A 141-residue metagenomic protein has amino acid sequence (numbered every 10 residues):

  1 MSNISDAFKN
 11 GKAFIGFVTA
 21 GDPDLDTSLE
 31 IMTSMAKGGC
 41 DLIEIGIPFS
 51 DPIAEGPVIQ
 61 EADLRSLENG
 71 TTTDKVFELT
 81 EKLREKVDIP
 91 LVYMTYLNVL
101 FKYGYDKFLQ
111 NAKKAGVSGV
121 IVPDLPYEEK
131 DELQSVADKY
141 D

Functional and structural regions predicted by a protein language model:
M1-V18, E81-E85: N-terminal amphipathic alpha-helix/helix-capping segment at the start of soluble metabolic enzymes
N10-I15, K86-Y96, A137-D141: Short beta-strand/loop segments at the ligand-binding rim of alpha/beta enzyme cores
F14-S28, V92-G104: Active-site mouth loops of central-metabolism enzymes
I15, D41-E44, I121: Conserved beta-strand positions in the central sheet of alpha/beta enzyme cores
G16, M35, G46, A112: Conserved, mostly hydrophobic/aromatic
C40-T72, Y127-K130: Glycine-rich, proline-tolerant flexible connector loops at the mouths of alpha/beta enzymes
Q60-N111, A115: Glycine/small-residue-rich loop that forms an oxyanion/phosphate-binding "nest" at active or ligand-binding sites
E68-T71, G116-E129, D141: Catalytic beta/alpha-barrel core
